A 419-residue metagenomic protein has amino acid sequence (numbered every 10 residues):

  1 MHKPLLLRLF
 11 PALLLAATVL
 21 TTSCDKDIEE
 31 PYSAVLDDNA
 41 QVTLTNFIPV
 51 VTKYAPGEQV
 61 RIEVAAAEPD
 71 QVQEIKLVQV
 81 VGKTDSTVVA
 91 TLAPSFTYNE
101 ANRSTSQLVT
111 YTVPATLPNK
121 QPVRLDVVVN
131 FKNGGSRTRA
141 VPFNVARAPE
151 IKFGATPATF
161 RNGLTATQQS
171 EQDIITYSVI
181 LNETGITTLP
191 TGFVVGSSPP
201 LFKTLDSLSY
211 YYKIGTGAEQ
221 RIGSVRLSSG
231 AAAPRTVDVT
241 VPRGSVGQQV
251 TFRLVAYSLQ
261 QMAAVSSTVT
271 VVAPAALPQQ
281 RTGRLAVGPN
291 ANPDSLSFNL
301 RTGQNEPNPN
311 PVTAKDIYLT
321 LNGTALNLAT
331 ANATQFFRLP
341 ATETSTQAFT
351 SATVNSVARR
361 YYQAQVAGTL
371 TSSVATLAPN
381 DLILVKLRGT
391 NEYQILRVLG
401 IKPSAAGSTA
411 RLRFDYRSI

Functional and structural regions predicted by a protein language model:
M1-L7, L14-T52, A140-P142, A275-Q279: Bacterial Sec-dependent N-terminal signal peptides
K26-P56, N144-N182: Short, compositionally biased P/S/T/A/G/V-rich stretches that sit at domain boundaries
V60-E68, L164-P200: Aromatic/hydrophobic beta-strand junction motif of beta-rich domains
N99-Y111, S228-D238: Aromatic sugar-binding surface patches on proteins that engage polysaccharides or sugar-phosphate polymers
Q121-L125, Q248-F252, Q394: Exposed beta-strand face motif in extracellular beta-rich ectodomains
R137-R147, V265-P274, Y416: C-terminal edge beta-strand
E150-K152, L164-T176, K213, S228-T371: N-terminal "domain-start" segment
T236, A358-Y393, R397-K402: Acidic, glycine-rich flexible loop segments
